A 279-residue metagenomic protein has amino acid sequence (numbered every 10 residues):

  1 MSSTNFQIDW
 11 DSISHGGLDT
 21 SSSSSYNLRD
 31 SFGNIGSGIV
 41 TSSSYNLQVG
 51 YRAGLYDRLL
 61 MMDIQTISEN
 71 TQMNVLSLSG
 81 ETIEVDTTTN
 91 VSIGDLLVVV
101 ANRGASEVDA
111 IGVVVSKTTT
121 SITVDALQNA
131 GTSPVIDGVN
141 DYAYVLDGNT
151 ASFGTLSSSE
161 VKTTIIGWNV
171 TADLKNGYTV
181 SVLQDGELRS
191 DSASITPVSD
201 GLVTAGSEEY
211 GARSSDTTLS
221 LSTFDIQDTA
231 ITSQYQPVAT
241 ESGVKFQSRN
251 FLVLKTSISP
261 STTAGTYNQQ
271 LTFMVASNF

Functional and structural regions predicted by a protein language model:
M1-L59: Intrinsically disordered, compositionally biased repeat/linker segments
S3-D9, S24, S42, G54-T71 (+1 more regions): Signature of Gram-negative chaperone-usher
D30-V40, I122-D125, L188-S190, F279: Short amphipathic alpha-helical segments with coiled-coil-like heptad repeat character
D63-S77, D86-I93, R103-E160: Small/polar beta-strand repeat architecture
L76-I83, N250-L252: Short, structured beta-strand/loop micro-motifs enriched in basic residues and often containing a Trp
E81, S92-D95, L174, T266: Surface-exposed loop/turn positions
I83, G94-L97, V114, I122 (+2 more regions): Extracellular/surface recognition and adhesion modules
